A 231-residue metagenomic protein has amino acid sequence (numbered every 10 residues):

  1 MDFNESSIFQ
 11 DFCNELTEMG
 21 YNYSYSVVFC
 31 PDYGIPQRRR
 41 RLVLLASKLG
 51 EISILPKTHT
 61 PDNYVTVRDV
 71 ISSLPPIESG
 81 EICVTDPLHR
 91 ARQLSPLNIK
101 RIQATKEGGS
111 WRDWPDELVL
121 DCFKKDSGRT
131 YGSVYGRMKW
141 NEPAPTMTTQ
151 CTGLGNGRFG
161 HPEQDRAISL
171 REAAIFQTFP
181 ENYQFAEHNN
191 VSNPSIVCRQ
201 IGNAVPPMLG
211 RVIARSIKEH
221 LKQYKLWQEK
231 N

Functional and structural regions predicted by a protein language model:
M1-V134: Class I S-adenosyl-L-methionine
H89-N231: C-terminal target-recognition/interaction regions appended to catalytic cores
